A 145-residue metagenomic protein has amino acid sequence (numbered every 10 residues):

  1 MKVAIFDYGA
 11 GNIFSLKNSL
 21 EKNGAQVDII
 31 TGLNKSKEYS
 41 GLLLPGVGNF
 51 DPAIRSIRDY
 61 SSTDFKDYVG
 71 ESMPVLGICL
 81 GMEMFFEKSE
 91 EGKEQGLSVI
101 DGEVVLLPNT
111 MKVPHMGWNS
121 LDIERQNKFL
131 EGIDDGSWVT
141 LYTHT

Functional and structural regions predicted by a protein language model:
M1-A4: Extreme N-terminal starter segment of soluble prokaryotic enzymes
I13-A25: N-terminal G-site helix/loop of the GST-like fold
Q26, G41, P74-L76: Structural signature of beta-strand start/N-cap positions in the alpha/beta core of ABC transporter nucleotide-binding
V27-E38: Short acidic low-complexity segments
S36-G46: Short acidic/histidine-rich motifs immediately flanking catalytic phosphotransfer sites in two-component signaling
G48-N119: Cysteine-nucleophile active-site neighborhood
D122-T145: Active-site oxyanion/phosphate-handling segment shared across diverse enzymes
